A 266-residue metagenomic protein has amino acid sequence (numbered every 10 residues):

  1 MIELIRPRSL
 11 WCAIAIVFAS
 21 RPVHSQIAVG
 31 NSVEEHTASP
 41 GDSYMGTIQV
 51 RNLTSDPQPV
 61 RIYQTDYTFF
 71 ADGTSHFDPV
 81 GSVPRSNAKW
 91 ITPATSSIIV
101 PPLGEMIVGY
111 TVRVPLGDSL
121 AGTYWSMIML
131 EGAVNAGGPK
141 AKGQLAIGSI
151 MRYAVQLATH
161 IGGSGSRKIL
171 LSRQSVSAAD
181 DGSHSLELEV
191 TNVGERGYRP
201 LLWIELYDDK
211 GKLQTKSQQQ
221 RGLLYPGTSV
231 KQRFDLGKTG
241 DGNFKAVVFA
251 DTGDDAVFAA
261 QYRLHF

Functional and structural regions predicted by a protein language model:
I2-W11: Bacterial N-terminal signal peptides that target proteins for export
S20-P22: N-terminal signal peptide c-region/cleavage motif recognized by signal peptidases
S25-Q58, S97, K168-S185: Beta-sheet-dominated interaction scaffolds and their linkers
T54-D56, L116, N192-Y198, K210 (+2 more regions): Short, acidic/polar linear motifs in exposed loop/turn regions
V60-V83, E195-K210: Short acidic, flexible loop segments centered on an aromatic residue
Y63-T68, P115-T159, G242-F266: Terminal connector regions
G81-G117, K212-G240: Intrinsically disordered, low-complexity Pro/Gly/Ser/Thr-rich segments with frequent PxxP/GP/PP motifs and embedded
L145-A179: Transition segment at domain starts
